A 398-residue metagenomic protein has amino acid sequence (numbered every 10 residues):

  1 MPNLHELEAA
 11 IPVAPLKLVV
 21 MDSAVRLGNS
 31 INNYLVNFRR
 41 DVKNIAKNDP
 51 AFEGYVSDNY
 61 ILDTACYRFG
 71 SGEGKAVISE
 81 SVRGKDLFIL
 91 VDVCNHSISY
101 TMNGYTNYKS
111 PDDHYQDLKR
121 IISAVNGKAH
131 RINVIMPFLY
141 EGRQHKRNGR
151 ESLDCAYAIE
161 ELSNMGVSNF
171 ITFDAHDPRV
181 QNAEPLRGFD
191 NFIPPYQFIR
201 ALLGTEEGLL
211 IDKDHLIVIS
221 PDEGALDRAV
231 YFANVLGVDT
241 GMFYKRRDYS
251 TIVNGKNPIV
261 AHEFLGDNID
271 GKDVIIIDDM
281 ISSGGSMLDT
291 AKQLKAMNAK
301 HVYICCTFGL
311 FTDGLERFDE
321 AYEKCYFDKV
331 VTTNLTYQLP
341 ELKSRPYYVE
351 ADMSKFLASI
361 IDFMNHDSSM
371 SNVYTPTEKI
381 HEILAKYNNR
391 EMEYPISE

Functional and structural regions predicted by a protein language model:
M1-E398: PRPP-associated nucleotide enzymes
